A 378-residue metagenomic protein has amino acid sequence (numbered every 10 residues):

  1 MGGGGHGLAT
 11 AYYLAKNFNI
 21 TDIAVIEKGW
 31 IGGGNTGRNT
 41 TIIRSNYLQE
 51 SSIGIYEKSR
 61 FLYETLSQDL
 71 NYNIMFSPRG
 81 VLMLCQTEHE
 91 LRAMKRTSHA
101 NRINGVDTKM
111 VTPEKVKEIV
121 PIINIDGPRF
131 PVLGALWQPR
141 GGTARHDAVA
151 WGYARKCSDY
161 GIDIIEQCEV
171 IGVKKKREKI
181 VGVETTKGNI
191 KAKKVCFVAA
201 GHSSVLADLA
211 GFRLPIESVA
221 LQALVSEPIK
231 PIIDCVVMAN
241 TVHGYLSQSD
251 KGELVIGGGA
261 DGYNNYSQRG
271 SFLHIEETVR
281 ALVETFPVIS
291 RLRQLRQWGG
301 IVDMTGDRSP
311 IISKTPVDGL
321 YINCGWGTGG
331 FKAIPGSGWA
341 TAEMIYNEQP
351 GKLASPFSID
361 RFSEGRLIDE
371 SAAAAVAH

Functional and structural regions predicted by a protein language model:
M1-H6, A24: Beta1/beta-strand and adjacent pyrophosphate-binding region of the FAD-binding site in flavoprotein oxidoreductases
A15-G37: Glycine-rich FAD pyrophosphate-binding loop
T41-I122, A281-V283: Dinucleotide-binding Rossmann-like beta1-alpha1 core, especially the glycine-rich loop that anchors the ADP
G54-E57, L84-A93, L136-K156, I165 (+1 more regions): Short beta-strand to alpha-helix junction loop
A135-K194: Helical element adjacent to the flavin cofactor pocket in flavoenzyme catalytic cores
T185-D234, K352: Central helical "cap/lid" subdomain
R213, P228-G319: Active-site lid/adjacent beta-loop-alpha segment flanking the redox-cofactor pocket in flavoenzymes
T241, V283-H378: C-terminal catalytic lobe of FAD-dependent flavoproteins
